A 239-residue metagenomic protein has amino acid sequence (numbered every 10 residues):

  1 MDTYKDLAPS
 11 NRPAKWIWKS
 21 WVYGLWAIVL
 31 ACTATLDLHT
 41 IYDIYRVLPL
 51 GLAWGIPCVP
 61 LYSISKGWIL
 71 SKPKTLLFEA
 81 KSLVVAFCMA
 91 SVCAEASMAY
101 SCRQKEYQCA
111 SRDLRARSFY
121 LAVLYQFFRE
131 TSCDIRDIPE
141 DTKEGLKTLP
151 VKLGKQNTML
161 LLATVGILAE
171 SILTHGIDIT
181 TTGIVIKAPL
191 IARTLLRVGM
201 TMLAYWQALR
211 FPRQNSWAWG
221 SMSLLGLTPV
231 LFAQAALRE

Functional and structural regions predicted by a protein language model:
M1-E239: Multi-pass alpha-helical membrane architecture of UbiA-family and related isoprenoid/lipid prenyltransferases
